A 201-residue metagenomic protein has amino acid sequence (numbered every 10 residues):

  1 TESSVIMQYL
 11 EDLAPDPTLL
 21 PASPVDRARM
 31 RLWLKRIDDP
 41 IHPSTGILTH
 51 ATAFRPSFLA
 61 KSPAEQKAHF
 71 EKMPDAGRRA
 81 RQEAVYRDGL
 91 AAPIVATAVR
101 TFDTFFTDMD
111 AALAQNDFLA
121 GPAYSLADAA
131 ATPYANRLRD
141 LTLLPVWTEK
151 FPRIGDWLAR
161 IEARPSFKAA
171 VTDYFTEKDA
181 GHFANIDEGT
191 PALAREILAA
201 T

Functional and structural regions predicted by a protein language model:
T1-G77, G89, R195-T201: GST-like domain detector, emphasizing the conserved glutathione-binding G-site in the N-terminal thioredoxin-like
S3, A131, K178-A180: Short secondary-structure boundary/hinge segments and terminal tails
S4, T45, T142, V171-T172: Short, flexible helix/strand-to-coil boundary loops that buttress conserved ligand/catalytic motifs in alpha/beta
M7, A28-R31, A130, G155 (+1 more regions): Generic structural signal for individual residues within well-ordered alpha-helical segments across diverse proteins
I41-A159, A163: GST-like fold's C-terminal all-alpha helical module
K150-T201: Long, positively charged, glycine-interspersed low-complexity recognition regions
